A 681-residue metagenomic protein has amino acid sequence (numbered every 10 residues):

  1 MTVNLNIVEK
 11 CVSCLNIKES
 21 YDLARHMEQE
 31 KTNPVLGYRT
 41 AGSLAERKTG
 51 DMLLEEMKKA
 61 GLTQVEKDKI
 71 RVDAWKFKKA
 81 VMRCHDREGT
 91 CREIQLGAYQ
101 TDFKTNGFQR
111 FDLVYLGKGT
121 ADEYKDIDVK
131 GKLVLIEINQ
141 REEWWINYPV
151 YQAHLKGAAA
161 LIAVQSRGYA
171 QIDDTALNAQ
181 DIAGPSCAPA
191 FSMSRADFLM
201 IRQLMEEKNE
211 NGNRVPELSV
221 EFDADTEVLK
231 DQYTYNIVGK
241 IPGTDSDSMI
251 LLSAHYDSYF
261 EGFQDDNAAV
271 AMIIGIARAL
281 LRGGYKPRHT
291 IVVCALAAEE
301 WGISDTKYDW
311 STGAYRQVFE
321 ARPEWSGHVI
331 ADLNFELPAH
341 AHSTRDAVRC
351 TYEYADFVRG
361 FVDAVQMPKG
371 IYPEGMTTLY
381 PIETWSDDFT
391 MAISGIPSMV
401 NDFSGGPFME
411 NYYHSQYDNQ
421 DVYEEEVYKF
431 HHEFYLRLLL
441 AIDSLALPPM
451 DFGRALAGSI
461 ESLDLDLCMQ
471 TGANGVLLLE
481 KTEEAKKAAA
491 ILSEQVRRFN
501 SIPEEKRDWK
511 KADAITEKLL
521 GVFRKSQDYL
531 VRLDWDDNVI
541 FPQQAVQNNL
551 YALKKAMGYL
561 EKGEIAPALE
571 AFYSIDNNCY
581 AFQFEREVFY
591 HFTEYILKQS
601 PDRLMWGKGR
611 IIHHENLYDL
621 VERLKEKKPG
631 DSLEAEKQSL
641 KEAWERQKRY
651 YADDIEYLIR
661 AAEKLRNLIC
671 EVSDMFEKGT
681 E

Functional and structural regions predicted by a protein language model:
T2-V3, K10, I17-K18, D22-R25 (+1 more regions): Noncatalytic luminal/extracellular "stalk/propeptide" segments of secretory-pathway proteins
V3-I7, E93-D126, Q180-F263, I274-Y285: Soluble metallo-hydrolase cores and metallopeptidase-like ectodomains found primarily in the secretory/periplasmic
I7-L15, P34-L44, Y115, E137-E143 (+8 more regions): Second-shell loop/turn segments in exported
A41, I94-P189, P373-T377: Extracellular/luminal Protease-associated
D128-V129, P149-A159, A176-D181, A314-E324 (+3 more regions): Mature extracellular/periplasmic domains of secretome proteins
R141-Y148, Q152, N236, S258-E353: Acidic/histidine-rich catalytic neighborhood of metal-dependent amide-processing enzymes
Q232, V329, L337-G458: Active-site-adjacent substrate-binding region of metalloamidase/peptidase-like peptide-processing proteins
E433, D443-E681: C-terminal non-catalytic alpha-helical accessory regions
